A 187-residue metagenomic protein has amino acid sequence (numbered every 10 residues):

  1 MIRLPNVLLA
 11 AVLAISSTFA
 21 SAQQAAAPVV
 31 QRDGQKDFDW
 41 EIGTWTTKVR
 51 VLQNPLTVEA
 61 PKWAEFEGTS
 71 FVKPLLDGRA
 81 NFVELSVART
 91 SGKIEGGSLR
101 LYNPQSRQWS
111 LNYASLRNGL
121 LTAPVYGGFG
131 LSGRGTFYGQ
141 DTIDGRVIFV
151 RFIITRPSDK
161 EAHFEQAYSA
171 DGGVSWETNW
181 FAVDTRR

Functional and structural regions predicted by a protein language model:
M1-P5: Positively charged n-region of N-terminal signal peptides that target proteins for export
V7-S16: Bacterial N-terminal signal peptides
A22-R187: Hydrophobic small-molecule pocket/channel-lining residues, especially in calycin-type beta-barrels
